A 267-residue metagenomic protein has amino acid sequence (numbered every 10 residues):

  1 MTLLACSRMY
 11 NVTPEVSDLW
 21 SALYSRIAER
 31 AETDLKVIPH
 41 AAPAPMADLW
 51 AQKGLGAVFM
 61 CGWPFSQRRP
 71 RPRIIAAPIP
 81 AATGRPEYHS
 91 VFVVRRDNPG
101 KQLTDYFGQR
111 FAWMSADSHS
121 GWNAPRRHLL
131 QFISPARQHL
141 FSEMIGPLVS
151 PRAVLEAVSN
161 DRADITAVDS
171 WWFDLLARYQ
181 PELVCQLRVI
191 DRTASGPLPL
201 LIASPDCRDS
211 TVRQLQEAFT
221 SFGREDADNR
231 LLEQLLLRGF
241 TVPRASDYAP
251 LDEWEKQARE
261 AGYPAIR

Functional and structural regions predicted by a protein language model:
M1-M9, T83-V91, P181-E217, L236-D247: Periplasmic-binding protein-like
L3-R30, H40, H89-V154, R230-L237: Bilobed "Venus flytrap"/periplasmic-binding protein-like clamshell domains and structurally analogous long
Y10-A22, A203, C207-R267: An extracytoplasmic/periplasmic, membrane-proximal ligand-sensing/linker region
A44-V58, T104, S150-W171: Short helices/loops that flank or line small-molecule/ion binding pockets
D48-D105: Acidic, polar ligand-binding/catalytic clefts
L55, P72, R137-S142, A163: Local beta-strand N-terminus motif with an aromatic residue
F59-R71, Q131, S159-N160, D164-V184: A ligand-binding cleft/hinge motif common to bilobed small-molecule-binding domains
F141-I145, P197-P199, Q257: Surface-exposed, charge/polar-rich loops and edge strands
